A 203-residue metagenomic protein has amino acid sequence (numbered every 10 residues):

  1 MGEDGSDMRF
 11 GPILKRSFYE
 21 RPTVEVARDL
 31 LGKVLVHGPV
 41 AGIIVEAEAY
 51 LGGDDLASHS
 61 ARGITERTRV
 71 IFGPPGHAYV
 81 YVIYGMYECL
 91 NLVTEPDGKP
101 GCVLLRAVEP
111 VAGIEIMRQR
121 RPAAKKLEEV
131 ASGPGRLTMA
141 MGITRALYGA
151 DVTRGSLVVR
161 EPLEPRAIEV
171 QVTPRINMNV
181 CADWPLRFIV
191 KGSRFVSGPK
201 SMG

Functional and structural regions predicted by a protein language model:
G2-G203: Conserved, well-structured core segments that form or line functional sites
